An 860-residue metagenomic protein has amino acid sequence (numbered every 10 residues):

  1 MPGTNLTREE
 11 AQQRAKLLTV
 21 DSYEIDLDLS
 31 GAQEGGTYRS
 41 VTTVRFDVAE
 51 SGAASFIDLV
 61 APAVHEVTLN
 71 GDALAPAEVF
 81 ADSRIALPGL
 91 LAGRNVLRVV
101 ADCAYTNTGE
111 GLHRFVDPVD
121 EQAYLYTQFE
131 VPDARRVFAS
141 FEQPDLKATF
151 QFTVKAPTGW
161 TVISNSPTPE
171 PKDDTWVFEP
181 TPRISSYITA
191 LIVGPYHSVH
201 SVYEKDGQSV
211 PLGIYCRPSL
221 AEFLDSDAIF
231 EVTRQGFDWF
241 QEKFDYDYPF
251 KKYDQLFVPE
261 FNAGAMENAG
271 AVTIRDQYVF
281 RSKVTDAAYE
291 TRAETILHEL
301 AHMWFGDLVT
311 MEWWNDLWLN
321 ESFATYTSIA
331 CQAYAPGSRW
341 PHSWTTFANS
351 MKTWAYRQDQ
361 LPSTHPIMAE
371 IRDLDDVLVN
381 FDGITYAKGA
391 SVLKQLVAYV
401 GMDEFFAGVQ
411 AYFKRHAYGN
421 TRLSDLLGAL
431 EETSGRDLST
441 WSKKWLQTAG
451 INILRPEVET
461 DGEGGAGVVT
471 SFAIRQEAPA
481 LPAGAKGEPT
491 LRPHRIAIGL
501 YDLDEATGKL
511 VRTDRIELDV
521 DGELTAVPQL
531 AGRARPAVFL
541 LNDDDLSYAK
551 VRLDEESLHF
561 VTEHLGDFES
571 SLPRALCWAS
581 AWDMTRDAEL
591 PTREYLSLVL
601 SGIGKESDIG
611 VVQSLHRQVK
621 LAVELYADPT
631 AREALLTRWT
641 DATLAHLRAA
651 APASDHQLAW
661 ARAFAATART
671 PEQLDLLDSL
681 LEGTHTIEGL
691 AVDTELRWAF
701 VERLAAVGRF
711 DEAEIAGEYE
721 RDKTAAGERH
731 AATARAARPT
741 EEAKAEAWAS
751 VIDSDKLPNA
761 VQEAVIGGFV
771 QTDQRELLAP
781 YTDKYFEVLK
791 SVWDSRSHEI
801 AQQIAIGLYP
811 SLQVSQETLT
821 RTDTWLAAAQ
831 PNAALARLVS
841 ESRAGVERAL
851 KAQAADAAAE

Functional and structural regions predicted by a protein language model:
M1-R39, D117-Y124, E142-P144, S439-K443: N-terminal, polar/Ser/Thr-rich
R8-L17, V100-Q151, G194-V202, A485-G487 (+2 more regions): Glycine/proline-rich low-complexity spacer/linker segments in large multi-domain proteins
S40, F129-P132, S140-L297, Y326 (+4 more regions): Hydrophobic helix-coil surface modules that form long, contiguous segments used for peptide/substrate interaction
V41-F46, R94-T108, F150-T158, W176-R183 (+2 more regions): Short, hydrophobic/aromatic-enriched beta-strand segments in well-ordered soluble domains
S55, V60-P118, A139, E523-R535: A surface-exposed beta-strand-loop module
A63-N70, L438-S439, A449-N542: Beta-strand-rich binding/interaction modules
F178, I214-E477, A483-A485, L621 (+4 more regions): Hydrophobic alpha-helical and helix-loop surface patches within well-folded domains that function as non-catalytic
G383, G465, V469, G508-L510 (+1 more regions): Long, ordered, helix-rich scaffold segments
